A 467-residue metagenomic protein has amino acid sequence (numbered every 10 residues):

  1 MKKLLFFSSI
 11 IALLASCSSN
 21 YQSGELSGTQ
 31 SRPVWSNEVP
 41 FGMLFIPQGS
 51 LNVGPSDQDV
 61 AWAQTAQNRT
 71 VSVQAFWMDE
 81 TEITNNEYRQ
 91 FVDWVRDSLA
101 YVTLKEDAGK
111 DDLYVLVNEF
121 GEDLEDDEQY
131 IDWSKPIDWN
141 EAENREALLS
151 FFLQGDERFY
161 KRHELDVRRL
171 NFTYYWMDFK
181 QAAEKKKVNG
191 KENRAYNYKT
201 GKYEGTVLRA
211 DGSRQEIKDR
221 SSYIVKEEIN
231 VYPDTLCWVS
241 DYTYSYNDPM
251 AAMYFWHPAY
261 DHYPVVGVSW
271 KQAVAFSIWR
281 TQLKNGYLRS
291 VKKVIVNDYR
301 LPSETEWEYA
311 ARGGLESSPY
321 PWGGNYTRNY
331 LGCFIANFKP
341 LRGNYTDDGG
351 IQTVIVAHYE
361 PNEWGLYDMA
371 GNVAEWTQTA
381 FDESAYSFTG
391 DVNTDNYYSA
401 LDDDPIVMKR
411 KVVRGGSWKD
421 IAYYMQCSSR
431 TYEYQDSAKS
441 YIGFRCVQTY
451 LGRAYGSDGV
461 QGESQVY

Functional and structural regions predicted by a protein language model:
M1-L4: Positively charged n-region of N-terminal signal peptides that target proteins for export
A15-S16: C-terminal motif of bacterial Sec signal peptides marking the signal peptidase cleavage site
N20-E25, F45-I46, N52, D57 (+8 more regions): Functional-site microenvironments in short loops/helix caps that host divalent-cation chemistry
G24-G49: Post-signal peptide N-terminal segment of mature Sec-exported envelope proteins
P55-V73, I335-N337, M425-T431: Short, polar loop/linker segments at the starts of domains and inter-domain junctions
S98, G212, D234-T235, S437: Coil residues (strongly favoring Ser/Thr
T103-Q215: Non-catalytic, alpha-helical, charged scaffold/linker segments that couple or flank catalytic or architectural cores
S440-G456: Short, structured beta-strand segments at or near domain termini in extracellular proteins/domains
